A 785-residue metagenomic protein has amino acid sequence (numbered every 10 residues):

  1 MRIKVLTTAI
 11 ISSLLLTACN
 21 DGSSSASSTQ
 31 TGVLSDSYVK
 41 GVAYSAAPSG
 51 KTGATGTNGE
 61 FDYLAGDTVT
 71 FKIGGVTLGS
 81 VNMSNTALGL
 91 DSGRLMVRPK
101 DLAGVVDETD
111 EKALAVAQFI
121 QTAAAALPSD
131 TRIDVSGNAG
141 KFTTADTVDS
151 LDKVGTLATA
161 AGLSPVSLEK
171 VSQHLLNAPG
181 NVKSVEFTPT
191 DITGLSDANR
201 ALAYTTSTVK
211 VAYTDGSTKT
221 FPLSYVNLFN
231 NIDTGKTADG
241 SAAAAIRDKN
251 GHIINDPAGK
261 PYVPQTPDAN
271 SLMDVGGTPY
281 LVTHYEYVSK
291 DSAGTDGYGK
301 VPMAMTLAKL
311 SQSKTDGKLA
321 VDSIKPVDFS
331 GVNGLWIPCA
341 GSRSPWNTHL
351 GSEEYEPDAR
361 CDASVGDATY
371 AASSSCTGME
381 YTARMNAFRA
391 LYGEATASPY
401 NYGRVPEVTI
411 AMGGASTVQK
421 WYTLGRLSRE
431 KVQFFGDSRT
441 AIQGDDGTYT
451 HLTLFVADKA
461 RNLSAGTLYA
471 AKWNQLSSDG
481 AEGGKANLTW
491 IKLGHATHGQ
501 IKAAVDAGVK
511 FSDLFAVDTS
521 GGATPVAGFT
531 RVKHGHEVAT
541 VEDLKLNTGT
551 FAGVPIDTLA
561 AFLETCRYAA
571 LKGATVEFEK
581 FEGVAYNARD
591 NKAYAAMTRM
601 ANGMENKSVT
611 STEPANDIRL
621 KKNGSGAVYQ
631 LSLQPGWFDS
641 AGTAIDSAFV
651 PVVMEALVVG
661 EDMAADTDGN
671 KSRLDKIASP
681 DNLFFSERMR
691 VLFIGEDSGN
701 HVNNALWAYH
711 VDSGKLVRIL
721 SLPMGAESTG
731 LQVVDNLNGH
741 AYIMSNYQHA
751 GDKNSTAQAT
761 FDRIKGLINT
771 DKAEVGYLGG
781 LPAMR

Functional and structural regions predicted by a protein language model:
R2, T8-G32, G59: Bacterial Sec-dependent N-terminal signal peptides
I3-L6, S12, G53, D328 (+2 more regions): N-terminal hydrophobic or amphipathic segments with adjacent small-residue motifs that include Sec signal peptides
I10-S12, A113-D134, V148, M305 (+6 more regions): Generic hydrophobic, helix-prone segments enriched in Leu/Val/Ile
S13, A126-G155, M379-A383, P406-E407 (+2 more regions): Short amphipathic alpha-helical segments, especially helix-boundary/capping motifs
S24-E186: Feature for extracytoplasmic/surface-facing segments of secreted or surface-associated proteins, emphasizing
S184-R785: Conserved small-residue
